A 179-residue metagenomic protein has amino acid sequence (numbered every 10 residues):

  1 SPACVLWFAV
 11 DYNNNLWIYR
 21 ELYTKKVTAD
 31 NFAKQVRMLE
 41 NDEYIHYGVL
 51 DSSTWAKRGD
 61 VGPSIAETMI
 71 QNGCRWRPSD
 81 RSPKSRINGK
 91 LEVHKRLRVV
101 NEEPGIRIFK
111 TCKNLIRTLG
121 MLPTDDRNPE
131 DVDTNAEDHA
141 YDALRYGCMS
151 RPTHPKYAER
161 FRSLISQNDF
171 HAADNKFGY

Functional and structural regions predicted by a protein language model:
A3, H46, Y141: Residue-level detector of short, conserved catalytic/binding motifs and their immediate flanks
A3-A9, R145: Short beta-strand scaffold segments in enzyme catalytic cores
L6, Y12-D131, H154-P155, S163 (+1 more regions): Mg2+-dependent endonuclease catalytic cores in nucleic-acid-processing enzymes, primarily RNase H-like
M121, D131-T134, D138, F170: Short linear motifs centered on Gly/Pro in flexible linkers and helix caps
T134-R160: Acidic, Mg2+-coordinating catalytic module of metal-dependent nucleases/exonucleases that use a two-metal-ion mechanism
R160-A172: Short linear motifs in low-complexity, proline-biased tails and propeptides
